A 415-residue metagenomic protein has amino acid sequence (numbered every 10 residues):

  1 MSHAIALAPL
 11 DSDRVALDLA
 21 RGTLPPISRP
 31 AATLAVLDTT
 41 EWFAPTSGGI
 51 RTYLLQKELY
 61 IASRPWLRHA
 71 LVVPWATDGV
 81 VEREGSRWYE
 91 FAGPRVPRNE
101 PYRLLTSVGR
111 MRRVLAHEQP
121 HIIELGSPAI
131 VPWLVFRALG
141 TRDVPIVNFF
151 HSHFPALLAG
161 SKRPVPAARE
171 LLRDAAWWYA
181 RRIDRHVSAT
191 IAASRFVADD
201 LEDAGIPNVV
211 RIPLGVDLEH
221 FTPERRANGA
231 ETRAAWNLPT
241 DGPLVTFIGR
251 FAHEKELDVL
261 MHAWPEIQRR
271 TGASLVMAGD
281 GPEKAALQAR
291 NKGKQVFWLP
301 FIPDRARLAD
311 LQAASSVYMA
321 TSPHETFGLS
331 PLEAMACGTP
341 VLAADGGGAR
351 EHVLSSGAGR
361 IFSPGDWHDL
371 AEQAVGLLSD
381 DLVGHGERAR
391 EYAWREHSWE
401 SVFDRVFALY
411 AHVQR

Functional and structural regions predicted by a protein language model:
M1-D78, R83-E84, E90, E400: N-terminal subdomain of nucleotide-sugar transferases
D11, E90-A92, E170-N228: Donor nucleotide-sugar binding/catalytic pocket of nucleotide-sugar-dependent glycosyltransferases
D184, F301, A309-S315: Short alpha-helical donor nucleotide-sugar binding micro-motif in glycosyltransferases
P239-P265: Conserved donor-binding/catalytic core segment of Leloir-type glycosyltransferases
A285, R350-V375: Change "using UDP/GDP/dTDP sugars" to "using nucleotide sugars
A285-A306: Nucleotide-activated donor-binding/catalytic signature segment of Leloir-type glycosyltransferases, i.e., the conserved
P323: Aromatic "clamp/platform" in nucleotide-sugar-dependent glycosyltransferases that forms part of the donor/acceptor
P340-A344: Short hydrophobic beta-strand element within catalytic cores of glycosyltransferases and related nucleotide-activated
